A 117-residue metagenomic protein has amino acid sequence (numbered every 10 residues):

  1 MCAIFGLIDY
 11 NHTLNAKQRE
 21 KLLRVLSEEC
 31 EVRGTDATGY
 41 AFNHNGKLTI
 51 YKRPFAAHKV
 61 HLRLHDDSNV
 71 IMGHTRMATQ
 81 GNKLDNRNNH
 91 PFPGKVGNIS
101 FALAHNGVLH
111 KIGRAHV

Functional and structural regions predicted by a protein language model:
M1-V108, I112: N-terminal glutamine amidotransferase
A115-V117: Conserved small/polar residues in nucleotide/adenosyl-binding loops
